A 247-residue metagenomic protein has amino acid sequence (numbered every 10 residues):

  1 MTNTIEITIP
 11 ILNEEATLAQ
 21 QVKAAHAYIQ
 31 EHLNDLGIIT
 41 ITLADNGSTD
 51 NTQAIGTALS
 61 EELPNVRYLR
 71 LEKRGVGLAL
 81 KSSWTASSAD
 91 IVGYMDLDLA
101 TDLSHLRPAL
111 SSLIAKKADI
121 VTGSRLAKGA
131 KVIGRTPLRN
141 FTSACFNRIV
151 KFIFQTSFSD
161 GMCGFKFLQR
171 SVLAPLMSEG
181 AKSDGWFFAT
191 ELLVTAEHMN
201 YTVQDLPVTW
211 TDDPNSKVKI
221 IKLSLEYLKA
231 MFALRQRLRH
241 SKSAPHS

Functional and structural regions predicted by a protein language model:
M1-T4, E179-S247: Hydrophobic helical membrane-anchoring modules
N3-I9, L18, A25, I38-A44 (+1 more regions): Hydrophobic targeting segments
E14-E31: Short, well-formed alpha-helical segments that are part of the catalytic scaffolds of diverse glycosyltransferases
A16-Q20, D50-L59: Acidic helix N-cap motif at the loop->helix transition within catalytic regions of sugar-transfer enzymes
D35, I39-T42, Q53-A86: Conserved donor nucleotide-binding strand/loop of the catalytic core
D45-A54, L99: A conserved acidic beta->alpha catalytic loop
E72-A86, I91, L103-D184, D213-K222 (+2 more regions): Acceptor/aglycone-binding surface of glycosyltransferases and processive sugar-polymer synthases
